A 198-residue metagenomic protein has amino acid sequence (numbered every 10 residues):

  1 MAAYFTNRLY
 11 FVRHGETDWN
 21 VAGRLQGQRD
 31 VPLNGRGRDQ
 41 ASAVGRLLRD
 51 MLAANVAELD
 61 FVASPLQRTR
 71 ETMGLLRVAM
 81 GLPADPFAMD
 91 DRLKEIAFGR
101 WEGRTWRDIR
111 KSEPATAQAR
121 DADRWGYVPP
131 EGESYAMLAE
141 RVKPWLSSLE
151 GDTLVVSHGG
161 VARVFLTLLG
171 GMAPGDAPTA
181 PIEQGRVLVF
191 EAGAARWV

Functional and structural regions predicted by a protein language model:
Y4-N7, E16-L82, E133: Active-site-proximal alpha-helix that buttresses catalytic centers in soluble enzyme cores
L9, L59, G151-G160: Generic beta-sheet signal
Y10, V62, A88-D90: General small-molecule cofactor/ligand-binding pocket signal
T17, V161-A162: Short active-site segment of divalent metal-dependent hydrolases/proteases that encodes the spacing between
A22, V78-R141, T179, E191 (+1 more regions): Phosphate-handling substructures
L75, V164-L168: Active-site signature of alpha/beta-hydrolase-fold catalytic machinery across serine- and Asp/Cys-nucleophile hydrolases
K143-G151, F190: Alpha-helix C-terminal capping segments
M172-V198: Domain-level recognition of soluble alpha/beta enzyme cores, biased toward histidine phosphatases/phosphomutases
